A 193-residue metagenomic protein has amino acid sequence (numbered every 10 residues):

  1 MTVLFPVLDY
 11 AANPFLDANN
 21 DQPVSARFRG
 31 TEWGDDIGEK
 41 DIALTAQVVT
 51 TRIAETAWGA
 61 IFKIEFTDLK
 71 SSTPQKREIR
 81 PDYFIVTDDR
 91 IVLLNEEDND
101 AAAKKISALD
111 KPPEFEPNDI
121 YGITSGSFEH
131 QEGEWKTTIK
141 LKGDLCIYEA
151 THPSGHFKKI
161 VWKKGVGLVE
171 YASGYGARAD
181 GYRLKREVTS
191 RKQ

Functional and structural regions predicted by a protein language model:
M1-Q193: Conserved functional acidic sites
